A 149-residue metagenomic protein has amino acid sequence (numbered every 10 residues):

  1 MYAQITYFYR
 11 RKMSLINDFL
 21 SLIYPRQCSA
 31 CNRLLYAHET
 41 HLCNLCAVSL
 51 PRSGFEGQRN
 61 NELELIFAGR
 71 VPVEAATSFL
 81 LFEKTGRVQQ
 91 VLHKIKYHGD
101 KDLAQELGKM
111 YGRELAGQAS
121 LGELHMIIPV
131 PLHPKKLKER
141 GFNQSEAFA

Functional and structural regions predicted by a protein language model:
M1-A149: Glycine-rich phosphate/pyrophosphate-handling loop used in enzymes and phosphotransfer proteins
